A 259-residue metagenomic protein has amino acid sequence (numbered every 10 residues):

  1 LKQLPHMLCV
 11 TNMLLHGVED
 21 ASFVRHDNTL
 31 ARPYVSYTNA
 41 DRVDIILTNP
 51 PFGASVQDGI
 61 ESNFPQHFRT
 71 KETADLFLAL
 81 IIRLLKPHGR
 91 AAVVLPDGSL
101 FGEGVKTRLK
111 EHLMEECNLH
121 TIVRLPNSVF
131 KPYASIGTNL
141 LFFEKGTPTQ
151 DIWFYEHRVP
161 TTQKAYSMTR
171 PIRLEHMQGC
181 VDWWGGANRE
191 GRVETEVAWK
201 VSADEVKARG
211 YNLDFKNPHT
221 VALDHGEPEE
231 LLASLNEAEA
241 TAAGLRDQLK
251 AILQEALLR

Functional and structural regions predicted by a protein language model:
L1-Q3, T73: Short beta->alpha hinge that forms the Motif I/post-I loop of the SAM-binding pocket
L4-A40: S-adenosyl-L-methionine
H26, R32-P33, Y37-R259: A conserved structural/catalytic subdomain of Rossmann-like adenosyl-cofactor enzymes
